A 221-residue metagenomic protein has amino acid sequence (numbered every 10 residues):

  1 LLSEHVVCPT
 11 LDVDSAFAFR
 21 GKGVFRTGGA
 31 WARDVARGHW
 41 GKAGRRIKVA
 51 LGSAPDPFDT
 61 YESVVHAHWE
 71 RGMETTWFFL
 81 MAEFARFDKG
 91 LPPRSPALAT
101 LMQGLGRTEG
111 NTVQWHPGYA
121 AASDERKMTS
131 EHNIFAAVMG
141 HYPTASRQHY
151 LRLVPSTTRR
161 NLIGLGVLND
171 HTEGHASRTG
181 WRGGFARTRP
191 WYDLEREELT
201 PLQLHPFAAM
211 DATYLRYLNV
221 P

Functional and structural regions predicted by a protein language model:
P9, D14-S53, A67, A136-P221: Active-site-adjacent pocket scaffolds in enzyme catalytic domains
S15, F19, G41-R45, E62-P155: Metal-dependent polysaccharide deacetylase catalytic core of the NodB/CE4 family, i.e., the active-site-bearing domain
A50-F58, A121: Short acidic-aromatic active-site loops that bind/stabilize oxyanions
F58-D59, P221: A Trp-anchored, charged/polar loop motif used as the substrate-binding/catalytic surface of acyl/ester-handling
